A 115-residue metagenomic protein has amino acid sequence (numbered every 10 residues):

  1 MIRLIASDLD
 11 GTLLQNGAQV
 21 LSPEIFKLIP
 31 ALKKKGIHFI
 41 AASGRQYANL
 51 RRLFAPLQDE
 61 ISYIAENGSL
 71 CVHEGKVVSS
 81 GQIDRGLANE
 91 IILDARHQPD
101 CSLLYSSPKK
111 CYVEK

Functional and structural regions predicted by a protein language model:
M1-I2, A65: Short, small/polar residue-rich loop motifs at catalytic or cofactor-binding pockets
R3-A18, I91: Asp-based phosphoryl-transfer active-site loop
L21-P23: A short acidic/small-residue loop/turn micro-motif
F26-K115: Active-site phosphate-binding/coordination module
